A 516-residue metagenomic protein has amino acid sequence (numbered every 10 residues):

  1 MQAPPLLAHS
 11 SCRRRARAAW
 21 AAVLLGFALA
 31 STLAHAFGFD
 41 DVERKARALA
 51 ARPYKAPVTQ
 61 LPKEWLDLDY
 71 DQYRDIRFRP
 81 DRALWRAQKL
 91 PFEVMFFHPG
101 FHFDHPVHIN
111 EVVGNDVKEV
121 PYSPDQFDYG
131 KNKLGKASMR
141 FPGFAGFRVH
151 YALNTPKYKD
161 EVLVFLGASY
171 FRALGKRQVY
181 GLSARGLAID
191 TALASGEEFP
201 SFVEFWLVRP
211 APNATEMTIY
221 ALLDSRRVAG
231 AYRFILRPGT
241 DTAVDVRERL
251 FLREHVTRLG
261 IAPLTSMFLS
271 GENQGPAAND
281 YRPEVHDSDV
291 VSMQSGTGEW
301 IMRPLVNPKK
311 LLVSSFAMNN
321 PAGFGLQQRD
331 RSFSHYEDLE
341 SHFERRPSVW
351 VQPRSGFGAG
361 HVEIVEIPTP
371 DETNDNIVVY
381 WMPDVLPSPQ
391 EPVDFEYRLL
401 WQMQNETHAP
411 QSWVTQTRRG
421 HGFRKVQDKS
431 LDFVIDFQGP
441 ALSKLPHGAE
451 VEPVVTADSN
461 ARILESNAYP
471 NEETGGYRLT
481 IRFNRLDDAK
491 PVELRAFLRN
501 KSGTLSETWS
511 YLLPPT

Functional and structural regions predicted by a protein language model:
A3-V23: Bacterial N-terminal signal peptides that target proteins for export
A21-S31: Bacterial N-terminal signal peptides
T32-A36: Sec/Tat signal peptide C-region and signal peptidase I cleavage site
F37-Y70, R74-R79, F97-G100, H335-T516: Terminal accessory/anchoring regions of large secretory-pathway or extracellular enzymes
R47-L193: Solvent-exposed N-terminal domain segments of exported/luminal and surface proteins
D71, V164-L166, T257, I261-P392 (+2 more regions): A contiguous, surface-exposed recognition patch within enzymatic or periplasmic domains that forms
G181-G239, G358-P370, N374: Extended, loop-rich substrate-binding clefts of extracytoplasmic carbohydrate-active enzymes
A221-S270: Acidic, contiguous internal or C-terminal segments within carbohydrate-active enzymes that form a structured patch used
